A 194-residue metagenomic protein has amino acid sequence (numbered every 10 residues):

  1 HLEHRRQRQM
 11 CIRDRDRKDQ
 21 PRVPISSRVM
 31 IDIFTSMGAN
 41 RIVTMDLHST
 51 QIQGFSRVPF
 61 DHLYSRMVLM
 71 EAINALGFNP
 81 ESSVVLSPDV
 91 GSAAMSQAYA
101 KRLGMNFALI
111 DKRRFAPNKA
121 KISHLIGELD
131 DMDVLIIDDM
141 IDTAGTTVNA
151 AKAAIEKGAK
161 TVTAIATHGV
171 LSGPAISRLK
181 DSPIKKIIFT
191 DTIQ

Functional and structural regions predicted by a protein language model:
H1, T35-I42, L63, A144-T146 (+1 more regions): Short, functional N-terminal and low-complexity linear motifs
H1-R8, I12: Single conserved hydrophobic/aromatic residue that forms the stacking wall/gate of nucleotide- or nucleobase-binding
Q7, V29, M45-H48, E71-A72 (+3 more regions): Short amphipathic alpha-helical segments, especially helix-boundary/capping motifs
M10, V23, M45, T50 (+5 more regions): Flexible, active-site-adjacent loop/turn segments at secondary-structure boundaries
R13-R17: A short, histidine- and acid-enriched strand-loop-helix "catalytic/donor-clamping" loop that lines the nucleotide-sugar
K18-F115: Conserved PRPP/pyrophosphate-binding segment of the phosphoribosyltransferase/PRPP-pathway fold
A75-P88, M95-Q194: PRPP/pyrophosphate-binding module of the type I phosphoribosyltransferase fold
